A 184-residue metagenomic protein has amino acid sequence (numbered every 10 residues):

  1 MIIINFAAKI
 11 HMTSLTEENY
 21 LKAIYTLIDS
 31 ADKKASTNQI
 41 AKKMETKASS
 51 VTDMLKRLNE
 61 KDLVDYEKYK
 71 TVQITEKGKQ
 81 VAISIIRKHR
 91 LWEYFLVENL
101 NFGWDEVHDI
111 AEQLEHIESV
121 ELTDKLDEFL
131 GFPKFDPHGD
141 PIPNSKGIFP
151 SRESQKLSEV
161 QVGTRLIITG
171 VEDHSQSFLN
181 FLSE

Functional and structural regions predicted by a protein language model:
I3-F6, H116-E184: Mid-protein regulatory/catalytic core that forms ligand/cofactor-binding pockets and protein-protein interaction
T13-T46: N-terminal helix-turn-helix DNA-binding core of bacterial DNA-binding proteins
A31-K33, K88, N99: Helix-turn-helix/winged-helix DNA-binding modules
L55-K56: Short, hydrophobic-biased segments on the C-terminal half of alpha helices that form "recognition helices"
N59-K68: A short, conserved structural fragment
K70-H89: Basic, amphipathic "hinge/linker" alpha-helix immediately C-terminal to the N-terminal HTH DNA-binding motif
E93-Y94: Non-catalytic accessory regions
